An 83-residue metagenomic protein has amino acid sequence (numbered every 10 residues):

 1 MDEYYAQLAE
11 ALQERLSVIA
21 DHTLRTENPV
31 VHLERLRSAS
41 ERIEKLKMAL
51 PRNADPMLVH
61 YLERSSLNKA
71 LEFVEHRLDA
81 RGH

Functional and structural regions predicted by a protein language model:
M1-T26: Short terminal alpha-helical segments
V18-N53: Amphipathic alpha-helical interaction modules
R77-L78: Alpha-helical solenoid scaffolds that mediate protein-protein interactions, centered on TPR/SEL1-like repeats but also
